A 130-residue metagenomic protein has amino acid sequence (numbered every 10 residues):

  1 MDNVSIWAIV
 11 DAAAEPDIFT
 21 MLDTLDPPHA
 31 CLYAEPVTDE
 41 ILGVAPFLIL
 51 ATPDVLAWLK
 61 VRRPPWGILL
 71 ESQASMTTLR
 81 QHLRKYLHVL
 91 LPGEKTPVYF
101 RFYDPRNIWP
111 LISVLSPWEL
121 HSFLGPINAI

Functional and structural regions predicted by a protein language model:
M1-R101, P105-I130: Terminal low-complexity "docking" segments
